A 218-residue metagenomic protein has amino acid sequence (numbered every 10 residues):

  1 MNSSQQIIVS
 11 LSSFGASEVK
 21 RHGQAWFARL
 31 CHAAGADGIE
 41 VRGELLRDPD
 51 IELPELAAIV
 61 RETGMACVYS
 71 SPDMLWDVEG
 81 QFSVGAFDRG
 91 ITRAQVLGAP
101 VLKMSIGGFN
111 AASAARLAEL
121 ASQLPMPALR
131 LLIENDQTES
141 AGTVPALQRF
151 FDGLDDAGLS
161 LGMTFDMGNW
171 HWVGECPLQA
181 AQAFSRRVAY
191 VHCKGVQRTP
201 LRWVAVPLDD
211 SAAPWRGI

Functional and structural regions predicted by a protein language model:
M1-A99: N-terminal pre-domain/capping segments
I8-S12, E40-R42, V68-D73, L102-S105 (+3 more regions): A cross-family glycoside hydrolase active-site/sugar-binding cleft signature
F14-S17, R21-A25, R29, A94-V96 (+4 more regions): A broadly tuned preference for mixed-charge, low-complexity surface segments
G15-H22, V41-L53, M74-S83, G107-A114 (+4 more regions): Acidic-and-aromatic substrate-binding clefts and catalytic sites of carbohydrate-active enzymes
H22-A25, I51-A58, F82-R89, A114-A121 (+3 more regions): Charged helix-capping and loop-helix junction motifs
F27, D77, H171-V173, V204 (+1 more regions): Short linear interaction motif-like sites in intrinsically disordered regions of transcription factors
R29, I59-C67, W76-M163: Active-site acidic/histidine proton-transfer and metal-coordination neighborhood in alpha/beta enzyme cores
G38-I39, L124-A212: Acidic/histidine-rich catalytic cores of soluble enzymes
